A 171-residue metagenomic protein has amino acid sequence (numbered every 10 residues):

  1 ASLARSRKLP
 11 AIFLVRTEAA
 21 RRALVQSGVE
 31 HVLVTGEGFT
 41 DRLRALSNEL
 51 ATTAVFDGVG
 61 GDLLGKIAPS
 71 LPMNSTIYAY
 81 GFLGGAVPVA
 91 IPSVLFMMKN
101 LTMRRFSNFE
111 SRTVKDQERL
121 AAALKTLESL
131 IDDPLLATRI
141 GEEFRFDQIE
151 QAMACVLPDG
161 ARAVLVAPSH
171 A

Functional and structural regions predicted by a protein language model:
A1-G36: Mid-domain Rossmann-like dinucleotide-binding core that forms the NAD(H)/NADP(H) cofactor-binding site
L24, D62-D133, A167-A171: Glycine-rich phosphate-binding loop and adjacent beta-alpha segment of Rossmann(oid) nucleotide-cofactor-binding
V29, A51-T52, L136, I149: Local beta-strand N-terminus motif with an aromatic residue
H31-G38, G141-D147: Short acidic-hydrophobic, aromatic-tinged amphipathic segments that line or gate anion-handling sites
G38-L50: Short amphipathic alpha-helix with an adjacent loop that forms part of the alpha/beta core around
N48, L71-P72, L157-P158: Short conserved AdoMet
T53-F56, Y78: N-terminal Rossmann-like NAD(P) cofactor-binding module of classical short-chain dehydrogenase/reductase
E128, P134-E142, E150-A171: C-terminal capping/lid region of NAD(P)-dependent oxidoreductase domains
